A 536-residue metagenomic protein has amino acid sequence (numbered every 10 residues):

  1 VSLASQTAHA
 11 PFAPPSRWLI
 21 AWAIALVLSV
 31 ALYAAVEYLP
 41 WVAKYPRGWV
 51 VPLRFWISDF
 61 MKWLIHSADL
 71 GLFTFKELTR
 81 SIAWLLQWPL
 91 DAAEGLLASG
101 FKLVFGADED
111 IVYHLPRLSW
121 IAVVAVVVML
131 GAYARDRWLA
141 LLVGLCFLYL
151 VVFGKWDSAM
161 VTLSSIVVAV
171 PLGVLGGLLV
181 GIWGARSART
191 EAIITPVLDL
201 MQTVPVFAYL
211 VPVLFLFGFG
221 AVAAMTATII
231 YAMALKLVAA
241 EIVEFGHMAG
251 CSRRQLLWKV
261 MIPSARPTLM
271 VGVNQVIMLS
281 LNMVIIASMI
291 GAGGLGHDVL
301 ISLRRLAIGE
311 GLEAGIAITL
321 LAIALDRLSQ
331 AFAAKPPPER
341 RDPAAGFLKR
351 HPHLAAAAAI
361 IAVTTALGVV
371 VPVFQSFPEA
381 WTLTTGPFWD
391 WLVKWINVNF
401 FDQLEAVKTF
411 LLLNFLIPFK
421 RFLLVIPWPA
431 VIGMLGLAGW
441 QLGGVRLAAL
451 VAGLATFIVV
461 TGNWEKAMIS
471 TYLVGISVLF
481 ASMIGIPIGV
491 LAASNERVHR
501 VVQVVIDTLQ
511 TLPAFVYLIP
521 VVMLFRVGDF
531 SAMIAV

Functional and structural regions predicted by a protein language model:
V1-S164, S329-Y472: N-terminal, non-cleaved signal-anchor transmembrane helix
P15, L96, G100, H114-L115 (+12 more regions): Loop-to-transmembrane-helix entry motif
V127-Y133, V143-W156, M160, A169-L198 (+4 more regions): Transmembrane-helix boundary motif in ABC transporter permease subunits
A159-A169, L214-F217, V238-A249, A467-S477 (+1 more regions): A cytosolic-side transmembrane-helix exit/cap motif
I166, V170-I182, R186, M233 (+9 more regions): Hydrophobic positions within alpha-helical transmembrane segments of bacterial inner-membrane proteins
L178, A185-R189, T195-P196, L200 (+8 more regions): Membrane-cytosol interface at the C-terminal ends of specific transmembrane alpha-helices in multi-pass membrane
F215-G220, M289, G293-G309, M523: Transmembrane helix-loop junctions at the membrane interface of multipass transporters and ion channels
L295-F332: Hydrophobic alpha-helical transmembrane segments of polytopic membrane proteins
